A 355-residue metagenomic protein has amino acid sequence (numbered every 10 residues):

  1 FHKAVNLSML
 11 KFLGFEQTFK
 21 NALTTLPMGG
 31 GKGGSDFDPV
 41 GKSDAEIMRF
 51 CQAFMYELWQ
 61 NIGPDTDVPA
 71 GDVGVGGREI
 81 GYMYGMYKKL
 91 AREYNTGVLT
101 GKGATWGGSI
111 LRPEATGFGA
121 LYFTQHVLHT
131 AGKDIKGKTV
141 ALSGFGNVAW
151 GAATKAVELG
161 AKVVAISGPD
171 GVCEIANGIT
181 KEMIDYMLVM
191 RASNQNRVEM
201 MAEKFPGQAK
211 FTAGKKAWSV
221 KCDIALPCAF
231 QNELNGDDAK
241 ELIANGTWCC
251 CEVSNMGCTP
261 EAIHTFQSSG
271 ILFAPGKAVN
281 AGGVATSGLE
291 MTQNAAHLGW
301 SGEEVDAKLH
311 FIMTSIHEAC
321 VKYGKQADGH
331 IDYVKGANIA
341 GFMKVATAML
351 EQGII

Functional and structural regions predicted by a protein language model:
F1-I110, K344-G353: N-terminal ligand-binding/catalytic initiation module
V5-M9, K42-A53, G74-R78, Y82 (+18 more regions): Conserved active-site and cofactor/substrate-binding residues in soluble primary-metabolism enzymes
L10-L13, M83, A120-L128, A152 (+3 more regions): Buried hydrophobic packing segments
T25, I62-G71, Y94-G97, A131-T139 (+2 more regions): Flexible, glycine/charged-enriched surface loops at secondary-structure junctions
T100-G103, G108-K221: Glycine-rich phosphate/diphosphate-binding loop of Rossmann-like nucleotide-binding domains
V127, E241-I355: Adenosine-phosphate binding glycine-rich loop
G171-F273, A278: Rossmann-like adenosine-cofactor binding region
